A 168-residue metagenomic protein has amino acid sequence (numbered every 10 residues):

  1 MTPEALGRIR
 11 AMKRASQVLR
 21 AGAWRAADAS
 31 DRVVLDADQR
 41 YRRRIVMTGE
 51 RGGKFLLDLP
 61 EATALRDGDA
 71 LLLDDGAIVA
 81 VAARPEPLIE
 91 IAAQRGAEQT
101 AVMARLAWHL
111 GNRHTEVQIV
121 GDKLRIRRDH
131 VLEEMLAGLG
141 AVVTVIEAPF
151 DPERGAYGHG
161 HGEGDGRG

Functional and structural regions predicted by a protein language model:
M1-A29, Q39, R51, R125-G168: Helix-rich terminal scaffold detector
I9, I45, I78, I89-I91 (+3 more regions): Weak global preference for isoleucine
A11, L35-A37, L59-E61, D67 (+5 more regions): Generic structural "secondary-structure junction" signal
L19, D31, G52-F55, D75 (+2 more regions): Generic preference for well-ordered secondary structure
A27, T48, T115-V117: General secondary-structure edge motif
V34, R40-R42, V46-H109: Compact, glycine-rich, soluble single-domain proteins
R95-V145: Conserved, well-structured core segments that form or line functional sites
